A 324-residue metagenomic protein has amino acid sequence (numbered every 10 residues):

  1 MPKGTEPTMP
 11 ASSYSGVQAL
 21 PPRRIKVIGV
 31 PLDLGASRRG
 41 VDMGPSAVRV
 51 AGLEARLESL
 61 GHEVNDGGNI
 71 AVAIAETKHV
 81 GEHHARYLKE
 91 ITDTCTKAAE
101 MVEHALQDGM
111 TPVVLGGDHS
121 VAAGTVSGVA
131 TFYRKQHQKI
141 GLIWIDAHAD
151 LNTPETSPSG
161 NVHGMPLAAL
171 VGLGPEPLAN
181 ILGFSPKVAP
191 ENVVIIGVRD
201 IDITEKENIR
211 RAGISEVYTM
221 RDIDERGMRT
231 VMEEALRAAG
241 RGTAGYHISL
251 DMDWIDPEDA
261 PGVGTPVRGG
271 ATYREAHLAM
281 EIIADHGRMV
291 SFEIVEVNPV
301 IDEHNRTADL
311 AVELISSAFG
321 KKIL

Functional and structural regions predicted by a protein language model:
P2-L32, R38-V113, T125, F132-K135 (+1 more regions): Catalytic cores of soluble, metal-dependent hydrolases
Q107-I181, P190, H286-G287: Active-site histidine-anchored catalytic micro-motif
G117, I145-A147, I196, I248-M252 (+1 more regions): Active-site flanking residues adjacent to catalytic metal/cofactor-binding acidic residues
N152, I201-I203, P299-I301: Active-site environment of divalent metal-dependent phosphoester hydrolases
G174, V194-D202, T230-M232, T272-H277: A general structural motif
N180-V188, N192-V198: Internal, active-site/partner-interface "lid" segment
K187-E191, A212, R241-T243: Short gly/pro-enriched beta-turn/loop segments at secondary-structure junctions
I201-R211: Short, glycine/polar-rich helix-capping loops at beta-to-alpha or helix-loop-helix junctions that flank or form
